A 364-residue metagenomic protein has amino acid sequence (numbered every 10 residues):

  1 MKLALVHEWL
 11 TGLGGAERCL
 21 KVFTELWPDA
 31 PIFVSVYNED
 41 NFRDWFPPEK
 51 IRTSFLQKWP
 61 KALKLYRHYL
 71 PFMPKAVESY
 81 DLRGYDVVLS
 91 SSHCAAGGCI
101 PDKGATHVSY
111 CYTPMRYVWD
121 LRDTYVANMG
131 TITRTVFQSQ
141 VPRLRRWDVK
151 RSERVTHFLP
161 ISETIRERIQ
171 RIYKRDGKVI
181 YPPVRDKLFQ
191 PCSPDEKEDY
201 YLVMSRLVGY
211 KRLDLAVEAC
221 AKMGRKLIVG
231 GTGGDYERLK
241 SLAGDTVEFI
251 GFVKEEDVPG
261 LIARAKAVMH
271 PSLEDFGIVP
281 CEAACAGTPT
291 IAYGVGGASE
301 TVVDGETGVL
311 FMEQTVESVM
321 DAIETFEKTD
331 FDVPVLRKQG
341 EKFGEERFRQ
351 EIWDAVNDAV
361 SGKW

Functional and structural regions predicted by a protein language model:
D29-G97: Active-site donor-binding segments of glycosyltransferases and PAPS-dependent sulfotransferases
A127-F158: Membrane-proximal helix-turn-helix segments that form the acceptor-binding/catalytic region of lipid-linked
V184, Q190-I228: Conserved donor-binding/catalytic core segment of Leloir-type glycosyltransferases
E237-E256, G260: Nucleotide-activated donor-binding/catalytic signature segment of Leloir-type glycosyltransferases, i.e., the conserved
G251, D304-G305, V309-V316, I323-D330: Conserved acidic donor-binding segment of nucleotide-sugar-dependent glycosyltransferases
A263-D275, T288: Acidic donor-binding loop of glycosyltransferase active sites
P289-Y293, V302: Short hydrophobic beta-strand element within catalytic cores of glycosyltransferases and related nucleotide-activated
Q314-E317, K328-D358: A charged, aromatic-enriched C-terminal amphipathic alpha-helix characteristic of glycosyltransferases across folds
